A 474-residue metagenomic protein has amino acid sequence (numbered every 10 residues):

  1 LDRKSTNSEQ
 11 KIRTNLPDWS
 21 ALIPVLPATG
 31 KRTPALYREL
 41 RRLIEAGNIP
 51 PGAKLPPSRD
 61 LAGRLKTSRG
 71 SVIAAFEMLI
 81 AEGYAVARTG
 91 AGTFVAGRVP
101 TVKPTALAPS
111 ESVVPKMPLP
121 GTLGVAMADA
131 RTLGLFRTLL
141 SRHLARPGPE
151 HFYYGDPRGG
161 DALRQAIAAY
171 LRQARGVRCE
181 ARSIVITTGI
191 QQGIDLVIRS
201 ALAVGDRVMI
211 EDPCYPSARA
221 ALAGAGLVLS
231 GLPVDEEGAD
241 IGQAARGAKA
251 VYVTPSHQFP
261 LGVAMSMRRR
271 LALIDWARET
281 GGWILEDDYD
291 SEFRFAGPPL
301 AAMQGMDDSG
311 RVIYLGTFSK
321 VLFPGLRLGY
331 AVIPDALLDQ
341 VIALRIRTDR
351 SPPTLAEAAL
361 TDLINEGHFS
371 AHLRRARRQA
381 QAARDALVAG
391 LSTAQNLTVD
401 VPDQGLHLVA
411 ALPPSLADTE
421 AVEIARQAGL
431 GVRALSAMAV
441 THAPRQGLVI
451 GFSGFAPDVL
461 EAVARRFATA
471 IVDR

Functional and structural regions predicted by a protein language model:
L1-H143, F152, L163, I342 (+10 more regions): N-terminal basic, amphipathic alpha-helical segments
L65, A225, E279-T280, G310 (+1 more regions): Helix C-cap/helix->beta junction micro-motif
G90, M306-Q340, P352-L355: Active-site PLP attachment segment
E150-T280, E292-F293, P298-M306, A380 (+1 more regions): Conserved core of the PLP fold type I
R207, G282-I284, I313: Hydrophobic "anchor" residues on beta-strands that sit immediately upstream of conserved functional sites
I210, G231, E286, L360 (+1 more regions): Hydrophobic residues in well-ordered beta-strands that form the structural core
